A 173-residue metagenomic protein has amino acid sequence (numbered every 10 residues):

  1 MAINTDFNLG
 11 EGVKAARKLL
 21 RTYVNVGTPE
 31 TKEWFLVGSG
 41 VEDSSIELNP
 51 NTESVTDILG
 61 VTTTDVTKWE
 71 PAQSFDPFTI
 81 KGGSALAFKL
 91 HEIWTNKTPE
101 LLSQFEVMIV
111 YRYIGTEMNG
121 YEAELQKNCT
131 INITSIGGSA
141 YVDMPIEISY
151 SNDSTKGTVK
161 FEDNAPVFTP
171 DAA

Functional and structural regions predicted by a protein language model:
M1, P29-E30, T116-M118, N164: Intrinsic-disorder/low-complexity loop/linker signature
A2, E33, V41, N51-G60 (+4 more regions): A broad "ordered helical/assembly scaffold" signature
A2-G82, N128-Y141: Solvent-exposed edge beta-strands and adjacent loop segments that serve as assembly or binding interfaces
L59-Q126, K156-E162: Extracellular/virion structural assembly segments
L125-A173: Mixed-charge, glycine-accented linear interaction segment located at domain edges/termini
